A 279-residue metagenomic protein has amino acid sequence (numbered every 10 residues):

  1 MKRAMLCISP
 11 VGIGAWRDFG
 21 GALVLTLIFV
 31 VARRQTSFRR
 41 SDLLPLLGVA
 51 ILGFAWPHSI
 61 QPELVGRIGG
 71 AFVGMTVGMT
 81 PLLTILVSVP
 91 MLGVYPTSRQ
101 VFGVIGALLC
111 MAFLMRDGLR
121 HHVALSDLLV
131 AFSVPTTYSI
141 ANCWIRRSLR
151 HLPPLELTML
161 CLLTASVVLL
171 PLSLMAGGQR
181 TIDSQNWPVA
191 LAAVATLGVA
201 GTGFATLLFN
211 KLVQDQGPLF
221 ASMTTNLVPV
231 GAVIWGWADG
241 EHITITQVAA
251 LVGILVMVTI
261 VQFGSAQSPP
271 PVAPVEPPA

Functional and structural regions predicted by a protein language model:
K2, V11, G21-T26, T84-L86 (+5 more regions): Transmembrane alpha-helical segments that form core, pore/gating elements of small-molecule transporters/exporters
K2-R3, C7, G21-R39, L52 (+5 more regions): Membrane-interface helix-cap regions at the ends of transmembrane helices in multi-pass membrane proteins
G14-W16, G70-T80, W144-V167, G198-W237: Helix-helix packing/entry segments at the starts of transmembrane helices
G20-V24, T76-P90, I105-G106, T164-V168 (+3 more regions): Alpha-helical transmembrane segments of compact multi-pass small-molecule transporters, enriched in specific families
L25, L47, V87, P96-D117 (+4 more regions): Hydrophobic transmembrane alpha-helices of multi-pass small-molecule transport proteins
T26, A50-A55, S59, P81-L86 (+7 more regions): Hydrophobic/small/kink-forming positions within alpha-helical transmembrane segments of polytopic membrane proteins
F29-V77, F113, G198-Q216: Specific transmembrane alpha-helical segments of multi-pass solute transporters/efflux pumps, especially DMT/EamA
R40-V49, P96-L108, D127-L128, L152-L162 (+1 more regions): Cytoplasmic-side transmembrane-helix entry/capping segments in multi-pass membrane proteins
